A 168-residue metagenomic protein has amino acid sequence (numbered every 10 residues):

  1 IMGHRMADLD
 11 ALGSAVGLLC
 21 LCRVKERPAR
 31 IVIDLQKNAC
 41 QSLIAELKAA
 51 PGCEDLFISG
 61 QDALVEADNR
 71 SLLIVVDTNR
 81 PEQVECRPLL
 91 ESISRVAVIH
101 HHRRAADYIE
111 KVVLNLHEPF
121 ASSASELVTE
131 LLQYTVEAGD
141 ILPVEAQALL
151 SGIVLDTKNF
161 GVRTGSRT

Functional and structural regions predicted by a protein language model:
I1-A7, S14-R27, R103-T168: A structured phosphate/pyrophosphate-recognition subdomain
I1-N69: Anionic-ligand anchoring segments at beta-strand to alpha-helix junctions in alpha/beta enzyme folds, i.e., glycine
H4, R30, L73, V96 (+1 more regions): Hydrophobic "anchor" residues on beta-strands that sit immediately upstream of conserved functional sites
L19-L21, A49-C53, L90-V96, Y134 (+1 more regions): A glycine- and small-aliphatic-rich helix-loop capping segment at beta-alpha/alpha-beta transitions that lines
I31, S42, C86-R87, I141: A generic "cationic amphipathic patch" detector
V32, I58-S59, I74-V75, P81 (+3 more regions): Sparse, context-dependent recognition of short Cys/His-centered cofactor- or disulfide-binding micro-motifs
S42-L43, C86, I109, G161: Short, well-ordered secondary-structure micro-motifs
C53-L114: Active-site cofactor/cluster-binding pocket
